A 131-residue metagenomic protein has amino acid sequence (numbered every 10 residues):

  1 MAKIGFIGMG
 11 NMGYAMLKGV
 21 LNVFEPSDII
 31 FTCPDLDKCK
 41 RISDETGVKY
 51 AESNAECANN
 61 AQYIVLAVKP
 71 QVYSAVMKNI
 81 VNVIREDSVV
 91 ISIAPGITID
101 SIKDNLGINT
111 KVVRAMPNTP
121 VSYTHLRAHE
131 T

Functional and structural regions predicted by a protein language model:
M1-E45, Y50, E56: NAD(P)+-binding Rossmann beta1-loop-alpha1 motif at the extreme N-terminus of oxidoreductases
I4, S27-I30, A61, V90 (+1 more regions): Conserved short-loop catalytic and cofactor-binding motifs
L36, T46, N54-N59, Y63-Y123: Rossmann-like NAD(P)(H) cofactor-binding subdomain of soluble oxidoreductases
T124-T131: Conserved small/polar residues in nucleotide/adenosyl-binding loops
